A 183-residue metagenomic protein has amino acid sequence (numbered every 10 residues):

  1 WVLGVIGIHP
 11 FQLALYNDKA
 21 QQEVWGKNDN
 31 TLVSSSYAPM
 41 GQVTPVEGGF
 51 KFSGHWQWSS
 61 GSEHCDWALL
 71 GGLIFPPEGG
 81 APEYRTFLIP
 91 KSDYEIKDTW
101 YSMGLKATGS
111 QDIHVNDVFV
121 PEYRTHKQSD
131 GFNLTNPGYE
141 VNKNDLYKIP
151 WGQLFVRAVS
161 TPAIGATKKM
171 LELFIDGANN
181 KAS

Functional and structural regions predicted by a protein language model:
W1-C65: Glycine-rich flavin
T31-S34, S102-K106: Short Gly/Pro-enriched turn/cap motifs at secondary-structure boundaries
P39-G41, G48-F50, D66-L70, P82-R85 (+2 more regions): Generic beta-strand structural signal
M40-Q42, D98-L105: Short Gly/Thr-rich strand-loop-strand
H55-Y94, T99: DPxDG-like acidic metal-binding loop motif
G104, S110-S183: Glycine-rich beta->alpha junctions and the first turn(s) of the following alpha-helix
